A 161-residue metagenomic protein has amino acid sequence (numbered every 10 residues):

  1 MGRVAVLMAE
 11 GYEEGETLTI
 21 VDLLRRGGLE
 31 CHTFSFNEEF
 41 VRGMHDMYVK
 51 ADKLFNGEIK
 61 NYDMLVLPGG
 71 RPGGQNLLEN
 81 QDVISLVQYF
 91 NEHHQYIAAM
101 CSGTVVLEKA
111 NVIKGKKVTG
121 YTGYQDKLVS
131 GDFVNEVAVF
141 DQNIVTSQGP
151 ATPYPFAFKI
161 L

Functional and structural regions predicted by a protein language model:
G2-Y12, L23-F36, M47-Y48, D52-K53 (+1 more regions): Active-site-adjacent pocket-lining segments in enzyme domains
T19-I20: Short amphipathic alpha-helix
G43: Acidic surface patches and DE-rich sequence motifs
